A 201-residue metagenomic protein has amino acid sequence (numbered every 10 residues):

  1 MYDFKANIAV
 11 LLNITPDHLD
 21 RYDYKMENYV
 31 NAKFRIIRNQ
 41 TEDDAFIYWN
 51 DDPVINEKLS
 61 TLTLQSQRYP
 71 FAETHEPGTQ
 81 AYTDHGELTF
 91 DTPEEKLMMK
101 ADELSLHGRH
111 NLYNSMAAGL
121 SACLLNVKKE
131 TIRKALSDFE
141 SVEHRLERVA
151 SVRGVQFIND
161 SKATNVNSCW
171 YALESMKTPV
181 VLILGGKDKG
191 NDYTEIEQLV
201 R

Functional and structural regions predicted by a protein language model:
M1-P70, A81-T83, M99-S105: Flexible active-site lid/hinge loop adjacent to a nucleotide/diphosphate and Mg2+-phosphate binding pocket
F4, G86-E87, P93, V155 (+1 more regions): Well-ordered beta-strand scaffold positions
F4-N7, T61-L64, A172-S175, E197-R201: Short, solvent-exposed amphipathic alpha-helical segments in soluble enzyme and RNA/protein-processing domains
D17-H18, P53-I55, H75-P77, N165 (+1 more regions): Glycine-rich nucleotide phosphate-binding loop and flanking beta-alpha elements of Rossmann-like dinucleotide-binding
W49, E73, G185-K187: Cofactor-binding loop segments of dinucleotide-utilizing enzymes, especially the Rossmann-like FAD- and NAD(P)+-binding
Q65-T83, A135-S137, E147: Beta-strand->loop->alpha-helix junctions that form or flank phosphate-binding loops in nucleotide-handling enzymes
Y82-M99, E147-A150: Acidic-glycine-rich active-site phosphate/pyrophosphate-binding loop
K100-V200: Nucleotide phosphate-binding/pyrophosphate-handling subdomain across enzymes that bind or process nucleotide phosphates
